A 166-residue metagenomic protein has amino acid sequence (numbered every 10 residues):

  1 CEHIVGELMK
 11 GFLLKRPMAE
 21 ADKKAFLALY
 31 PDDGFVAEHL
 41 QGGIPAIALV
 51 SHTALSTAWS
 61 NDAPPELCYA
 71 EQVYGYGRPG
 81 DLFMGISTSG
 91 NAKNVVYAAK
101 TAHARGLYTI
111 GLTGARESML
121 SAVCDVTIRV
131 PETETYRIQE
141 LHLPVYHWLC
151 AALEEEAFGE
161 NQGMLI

Functional and structural regions predicted by a protein language model:
C1-E2, E66, N91-A98, L120: Short glycine/serine/threonine-rich phosphate/pyrophosphate-binding segments that cradle anionic phosphate groups
C1-Y76: Glycine-rich, small/polar surface segments that engage phosphate groups of diverse ligands
G75, Y136-I166: A charged, well-structured terminal subsegment
F83, T109, V126-R129: Short, well-ordered beta-strand core segments
S87, T113, I128-Y136: Short beta->alpha connector loops at strand-helix junctions that form conserved, small/polar/Pro-enriched
G111-C124: Short, glycine/polar-rich helix-capping loops at beta-to-alpha or helix-loop-helix junctions that flank or form
